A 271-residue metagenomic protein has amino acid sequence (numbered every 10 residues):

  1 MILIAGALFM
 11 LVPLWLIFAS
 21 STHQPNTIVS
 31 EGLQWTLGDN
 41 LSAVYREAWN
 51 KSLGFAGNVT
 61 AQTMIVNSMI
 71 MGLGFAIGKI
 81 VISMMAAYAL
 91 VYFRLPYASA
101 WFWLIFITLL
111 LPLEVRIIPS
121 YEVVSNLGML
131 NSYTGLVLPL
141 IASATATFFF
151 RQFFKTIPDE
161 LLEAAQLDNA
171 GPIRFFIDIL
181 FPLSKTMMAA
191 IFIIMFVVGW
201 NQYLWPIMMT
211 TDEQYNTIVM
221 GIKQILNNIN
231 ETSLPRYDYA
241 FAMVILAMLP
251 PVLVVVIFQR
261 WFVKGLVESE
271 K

Functional and structural regions predicted by a protein language model:
L3-K271: A structural signal for multi-pass alpha-helical bundles of membrane permease subunits that mediate small-molecule
